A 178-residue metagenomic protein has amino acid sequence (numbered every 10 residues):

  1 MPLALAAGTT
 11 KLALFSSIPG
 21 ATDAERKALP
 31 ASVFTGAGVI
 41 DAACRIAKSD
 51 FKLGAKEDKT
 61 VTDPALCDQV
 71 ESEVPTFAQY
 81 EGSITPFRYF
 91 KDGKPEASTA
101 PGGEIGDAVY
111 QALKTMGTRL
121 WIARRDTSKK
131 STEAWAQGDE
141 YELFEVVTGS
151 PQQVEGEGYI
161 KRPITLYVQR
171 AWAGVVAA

Functional and structural regions predicted by a protein language model:
M1-P2, A177-A178: Glycine- and charge-rich intrinsically disordered segments
P2-Y89, F144-G158: Solvent-exposed edge beta-strands and adjacent loop segments that serve as assembly or binding interfaces
S17-A21, F87-S98, G102, R125-K130: Short regulatory "switch" loops immediately downstream of catalytic or recognition motifs within protein catalytic
I46, A123-A177: Short beta-strand and beta-hairpin "edge-sheet" elements
A55-D63, Y89-P101, Q137-F144, R162-T165: Short linear motifs at secondary-structure transitions and domain/linker junctions
E71-T99, G106-G117, S150-W172: Long, contiguous amphipathic alpha-helices that act as assembly "spine/axial" helices in icosahedral shell and virion
S98-E140: Short, acidic/charged, Gly/Pro-enriched secondary-structure junctions
